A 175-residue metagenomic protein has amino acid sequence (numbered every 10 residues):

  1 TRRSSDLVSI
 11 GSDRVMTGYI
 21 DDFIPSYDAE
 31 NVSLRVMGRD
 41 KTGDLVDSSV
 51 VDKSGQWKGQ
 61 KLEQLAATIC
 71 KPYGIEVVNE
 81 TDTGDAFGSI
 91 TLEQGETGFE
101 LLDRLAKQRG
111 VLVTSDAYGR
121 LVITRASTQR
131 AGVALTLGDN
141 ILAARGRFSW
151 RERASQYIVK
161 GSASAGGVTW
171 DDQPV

Functional and structural regions predicted by a protein language model:
T1-S4: Short, small-residue-biased leader/transition segments that mark boundaries at the very start of proteins
V8-G38, T114-S115: Short beta-strand and beta-hairpin "edge-sheet" elements
D21-P25, R39-G43, A126-T128, S162-S164: Solvent-exposed coil/turn segments that connect beta secondary-structure elements in extracytoplasmic/periplasmic
R39-V46, Y73-I75: Residues forming anionic-ligand binding surfaces in small-molecule and nucleic-acid pockets of primarily soluble enzymes
D44-T68, V78-R104, L135: Short acidic/polar beta-strand-loop edge motifs in secreted extracellular and Gram-negative envelope-associated
E76-S89, T114-T124: Short, surface-exposed recognition loops or helix-turn segments adjacent to catalytic cores
D103, K107, L112-V175: Acidic, small/polar-enriched beta strand-loop surface segments
